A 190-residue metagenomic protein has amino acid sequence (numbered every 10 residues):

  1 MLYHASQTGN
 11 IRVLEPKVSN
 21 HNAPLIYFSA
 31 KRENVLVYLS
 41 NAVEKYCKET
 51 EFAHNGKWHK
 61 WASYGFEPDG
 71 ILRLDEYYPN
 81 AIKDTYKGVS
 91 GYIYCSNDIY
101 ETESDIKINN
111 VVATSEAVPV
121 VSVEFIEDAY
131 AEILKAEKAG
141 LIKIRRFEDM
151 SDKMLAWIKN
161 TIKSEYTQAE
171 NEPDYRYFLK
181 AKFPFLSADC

Functional and structural regions predicted by a protein language model:
M1-A23, Y38-N41: ADP-ribose/NAD+-binding catalytic cleft of ART/PARP-like enzymes
P24-F28: Surface-exposed, glycine/proline- and aromatic-rich loop segments on solvent-exposed faces across compartments
K31: Short, conserved phosphate/pyrophosphate- and ester-handling motifs at nucleotide-, phospho-/glycolipid
A42-C190: Conserved NAD+-utilizing ADP-ribose enzyme module
